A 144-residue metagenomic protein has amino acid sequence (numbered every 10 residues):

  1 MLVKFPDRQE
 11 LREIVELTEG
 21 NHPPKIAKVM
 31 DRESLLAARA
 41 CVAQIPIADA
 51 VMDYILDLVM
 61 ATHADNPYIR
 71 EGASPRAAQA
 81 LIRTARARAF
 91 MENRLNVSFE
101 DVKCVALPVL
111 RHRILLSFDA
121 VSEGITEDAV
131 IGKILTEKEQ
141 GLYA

Functional and structural regions predicted by a protein language model:
M1-D57: Conserved AAA+ ATPase core "coupling" helix
V3, V15, V29, V42 (+7 more regions): Extended aliphatic helical segments
M52-Y68: Short amphipathic alpha-helical segments and their helix-coil junctions
H63-A144: C-terminal engagement/docking regions of AAA+ P-loop ATPases
